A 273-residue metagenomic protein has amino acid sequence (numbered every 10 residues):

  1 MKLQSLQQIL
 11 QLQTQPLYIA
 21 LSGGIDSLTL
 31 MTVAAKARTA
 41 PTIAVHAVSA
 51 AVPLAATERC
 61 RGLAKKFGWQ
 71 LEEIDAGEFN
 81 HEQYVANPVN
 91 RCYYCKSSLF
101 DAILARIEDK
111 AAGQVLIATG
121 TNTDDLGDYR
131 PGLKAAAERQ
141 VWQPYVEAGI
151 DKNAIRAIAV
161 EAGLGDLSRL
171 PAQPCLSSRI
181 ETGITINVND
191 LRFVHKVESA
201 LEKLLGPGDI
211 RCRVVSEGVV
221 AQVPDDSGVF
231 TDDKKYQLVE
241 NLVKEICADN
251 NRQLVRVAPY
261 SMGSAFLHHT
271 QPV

Functional and structural regions predicted by a protein language model:
M1-E161, V219, N241-N250, P259-V273: ATP-dependent adenylation/nucleotidyltransferase module used to activate substrates
F79, E181-G183, D226-G228: A short, flexible beta-alpha/helix-coil linker loop
N87, R91, I186-R192, F230-L238: Alpha-helix N-cap and loop-to-helix initiation/capping positions
Q114, P207-R213, N251-A258: Flexible, glycine/charged-enriched surface loops at secondary-structure junctions
V146-K152, R156-C212: Mid-to-C-terminal catalytic subdomains of enzymes that bind/position adenosyl phosphate moieties or nucleic-acid
A172-I184, V215-G218, Q222, S261-L267: Flexible glycine/acidic-rich beta-alpha junction loops that bind and position SAM and/or redox cofactors in anaerobic
V197, D233-I246: Short amphipathic alpha-helices in soluble, non-transmembrane regions that often serve as interface/regulatory elements
S216-Y236: A short interface-forming secondary-structure element
